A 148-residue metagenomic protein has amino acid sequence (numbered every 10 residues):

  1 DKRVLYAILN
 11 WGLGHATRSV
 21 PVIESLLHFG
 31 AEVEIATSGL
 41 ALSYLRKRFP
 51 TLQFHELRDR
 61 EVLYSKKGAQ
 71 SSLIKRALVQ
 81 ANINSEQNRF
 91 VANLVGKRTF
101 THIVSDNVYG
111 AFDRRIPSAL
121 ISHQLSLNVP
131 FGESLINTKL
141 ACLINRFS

Functional and structural regions predicted by a protein language model:
K2, T99-T101, I116, S148: Conserved acidic residues
R3-N10, A31-V79: Conserved nucleotide-sugar phosphate-binding/catalytic loop shared by glycosyltransferases and other
I8-V20: A short, glycine/small-residue-rich beta-strand->loop->alpha-helix junction that serves as a flexible
W11-G12, L78-I83, N128-I136: Short, flexible loop segments at the rims of nucleotide/cofactor-binding pockets, characterized by
V22-A31: A short, Lys/Arg-enriched amphipathic alpha-helix followed by its capping loop at the start of a domain
A41-Y44, I103-S118: An aromatic- and histidine-rich active-site surface loop
A69-G110: Conserved nucleotide-sugar donor-binding subdomain of glycosyltransferases
R115-S148: Active-site-proximal region of nucleotide-activated glycan assembly enzymes, centered on histidine/acidic-rich loops
